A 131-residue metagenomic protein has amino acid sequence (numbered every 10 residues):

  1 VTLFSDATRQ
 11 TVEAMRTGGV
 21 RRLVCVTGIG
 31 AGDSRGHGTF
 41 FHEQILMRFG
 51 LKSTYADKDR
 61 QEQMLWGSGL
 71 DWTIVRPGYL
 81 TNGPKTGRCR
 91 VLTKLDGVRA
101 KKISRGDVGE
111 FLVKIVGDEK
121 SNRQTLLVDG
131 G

Functional and structural regions predicted by a protein language model:
V1-L23, R60: NAD(P)-cofactor binding segment of oxidoreductase domains
G18-R21, K94-G131: Mid/C-terminal beta-alpha module of Rossmann-like enzyme folds, strongest in SDR-family dehydrogenases/epimerases
L23-I29, V75-P77: SDR active-site strand-loop-helix element
I29-R35, L80-G83: Conserved catalytic-site region of short-chain dehydrogenase/reductase
D33, P84-C89, I115-Q124: Glycine/proline-rich active-site loop of Rossmann-fold NAD(P)-dependent oxidoreductases
H37-S53, G97-R99: Alpha-helical membrane-targeting segments
E62-P84: Conserved beta-loop-beta element that borders a ligand/cofactor-binding pocket
Y79-L95: NAD(P)-dependent short-chain dehydrogenase/reductase
